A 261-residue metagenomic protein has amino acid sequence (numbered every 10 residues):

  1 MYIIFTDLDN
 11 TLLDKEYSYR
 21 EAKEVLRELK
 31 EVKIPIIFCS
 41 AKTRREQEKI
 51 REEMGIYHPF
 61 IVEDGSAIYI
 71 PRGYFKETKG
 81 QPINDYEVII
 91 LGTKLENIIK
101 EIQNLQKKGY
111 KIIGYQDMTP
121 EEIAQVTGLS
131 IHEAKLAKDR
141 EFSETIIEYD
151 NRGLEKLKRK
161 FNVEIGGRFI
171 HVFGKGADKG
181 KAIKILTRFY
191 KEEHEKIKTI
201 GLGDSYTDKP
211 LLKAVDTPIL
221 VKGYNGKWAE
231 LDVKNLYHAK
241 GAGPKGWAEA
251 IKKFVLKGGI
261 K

Functional and structural regions predicted by a protein language model:
M1-E16, I183, L212: Asp-based phosphoryl-transfer active-site loop
Y2-I4, H58, T199: The start of beta-strands in P-loop NTPase/AAA+ ATPase cores
D14-I34, K94-I99, N151-G153, A177-Y190: Short, acidic loop-to-helix structural element flanking the phosphoryl-transfer center in phosphate-processing enzymes
Y19, F169-K261: Mg2+-dependent phosphoryl-transfer enzymes with acidic/Ser/Thr/Gly-rich catalytic loops
R20-G114: Active-site phosphate-binding/coordination module
M54-I56, E63-D64, R159, A214-D216 (+1 more regions): Short, structured coil segments at secondary-structure junctions
Y57-E63, H132-A134, P218-G223: Short hydrophobic/aromatic-enriched beta-strand-loop microsegments
L105-I200, Y206, A214: Conserved acidic, metal-coordinating active-site core of Asp-based, Mg2+-dependent phosphoryl-transfer enzymes
